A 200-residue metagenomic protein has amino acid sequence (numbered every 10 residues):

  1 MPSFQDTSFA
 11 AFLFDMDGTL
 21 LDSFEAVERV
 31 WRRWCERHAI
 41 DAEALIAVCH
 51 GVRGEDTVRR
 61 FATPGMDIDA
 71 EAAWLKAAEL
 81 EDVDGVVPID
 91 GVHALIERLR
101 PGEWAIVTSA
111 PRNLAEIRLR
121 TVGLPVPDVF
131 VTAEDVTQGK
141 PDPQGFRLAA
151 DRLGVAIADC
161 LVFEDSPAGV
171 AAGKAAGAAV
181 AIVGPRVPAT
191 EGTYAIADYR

Functional and structural regions predicted by a protein language model:
M1-A10, H93, E103, R112-R200: Asp-based, Mg2+/Mn2+-dependent phosphohydrolase catalytic module
F4-R100, P111-N113: N-terminal helical cap/lid subdomain that shapes the substrate entry/recognition surface in HAD-like hydrolases
D22, I106-T108, I182: Hydrophobic residues in well-ordered beta-strands that form the structural core
R32-E36, A62, L80-D82, A105-T108 (+2 more regions): Short linear motifs at secondary-structure transitions and domain/linker junctions
P88, V107, Q138: Residue-level marker of regulatory loop/turn positions in helix-turn-helix DNA-binding domains and in histidine
